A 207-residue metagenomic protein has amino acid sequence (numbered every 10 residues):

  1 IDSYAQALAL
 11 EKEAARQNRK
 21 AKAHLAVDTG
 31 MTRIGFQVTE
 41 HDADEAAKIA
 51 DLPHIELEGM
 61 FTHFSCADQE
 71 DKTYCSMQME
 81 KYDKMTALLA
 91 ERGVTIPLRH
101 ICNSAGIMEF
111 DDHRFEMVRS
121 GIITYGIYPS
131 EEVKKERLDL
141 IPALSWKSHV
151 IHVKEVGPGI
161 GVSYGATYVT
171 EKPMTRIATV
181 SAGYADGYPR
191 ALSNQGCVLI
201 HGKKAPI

Functional and structural regions predicted by a protein language model:
I1-H100: Active-site-proximal beta-alpha core segment in soluble small-molecule metabolic enzymes
D2-Y4, V27-T29, H63-F64, C102-A105 (+4 more regions): Fold-independent oxyanion-binding glycine-rich loops and adjacent beta-strand/coil segments at enzyme active sites
A15-R16, E40-D42, E116, K135 (+2 more regions): Short, solvent-exposed amphipathic alpha-helical segments in soluble enzyme and RNA/protein-processing domains
N18-K22, I55-L57, T95-I96, H113-F115 (+3 more regions): Short coil/turn connectors at secondary-structure junctions
D71-P173: Anionic-ligand-binding alpha/beta catalytic cores of soluble enzymes and soluble regulatory domains that recognize
V153-I207: C-terminal accessory subdomain/extension
